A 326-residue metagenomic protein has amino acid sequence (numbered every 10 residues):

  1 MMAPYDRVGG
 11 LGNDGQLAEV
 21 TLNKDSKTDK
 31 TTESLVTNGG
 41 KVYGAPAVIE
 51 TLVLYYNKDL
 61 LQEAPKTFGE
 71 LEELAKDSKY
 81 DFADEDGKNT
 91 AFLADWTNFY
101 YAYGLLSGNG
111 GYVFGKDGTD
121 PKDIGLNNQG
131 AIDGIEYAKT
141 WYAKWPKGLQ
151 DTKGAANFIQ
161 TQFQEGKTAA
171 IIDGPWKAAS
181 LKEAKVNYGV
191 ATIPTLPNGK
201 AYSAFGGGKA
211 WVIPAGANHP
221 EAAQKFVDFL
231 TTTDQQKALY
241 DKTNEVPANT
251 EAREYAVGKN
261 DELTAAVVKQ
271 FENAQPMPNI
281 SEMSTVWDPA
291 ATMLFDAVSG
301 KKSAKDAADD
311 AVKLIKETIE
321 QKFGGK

Functional and structural regions predicted by a protein language model:
A3-L52, E63, F68-L74, A83-G87 (+2 more regions): Hinge/lid segment of periplasmic solute-binding proteins
D6, G69, L149-Q164: Short helix-initiation/N-cap motifs at beta->coil->alpha
D14, E73-Y80, N157-I171, T292 (+1 more regions): Short helices/loops that flank or line small-molecule/ion binding pockets
A18-T28, A83-E85, N89-F92, Y112-I135 (+4 more regions): Short, solvent-exposed loop/beta-turn-alpha elements that line the ligand-binding surface or hinge of extracytoplasmic
G40-V42, A143, K182-N244: Extracytoplasmic/periplasmic substrate-recognition and gating elements
Y43-A47, L52, E72-I124, T168: Extracytoplasmic/periplasmic solute-binding protein
A75, D120-T152: Glycine-centered hinge/linker elements that transmit conformational signals in sensory and ligand-binding systems
A191, Y240-P289, D296, E320-K326: Long, aromatic- and glycine/proline-rich binding clefts that accommodate carbohydrate-like moieties
